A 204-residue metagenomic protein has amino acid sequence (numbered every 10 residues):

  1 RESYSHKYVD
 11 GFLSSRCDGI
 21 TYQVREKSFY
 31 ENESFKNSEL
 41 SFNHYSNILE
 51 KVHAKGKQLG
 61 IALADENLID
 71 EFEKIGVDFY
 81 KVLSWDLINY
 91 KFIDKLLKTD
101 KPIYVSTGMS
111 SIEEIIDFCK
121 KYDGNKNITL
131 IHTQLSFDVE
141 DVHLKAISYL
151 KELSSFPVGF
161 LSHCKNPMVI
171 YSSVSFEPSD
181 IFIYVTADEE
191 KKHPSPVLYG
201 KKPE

Functional and structural regions predicted by a protein language model:
R1-E204: Catalytic cores and adjacent flexible loops of soluble metabolic enzymes that perform enolate/carbanion chemistry on
